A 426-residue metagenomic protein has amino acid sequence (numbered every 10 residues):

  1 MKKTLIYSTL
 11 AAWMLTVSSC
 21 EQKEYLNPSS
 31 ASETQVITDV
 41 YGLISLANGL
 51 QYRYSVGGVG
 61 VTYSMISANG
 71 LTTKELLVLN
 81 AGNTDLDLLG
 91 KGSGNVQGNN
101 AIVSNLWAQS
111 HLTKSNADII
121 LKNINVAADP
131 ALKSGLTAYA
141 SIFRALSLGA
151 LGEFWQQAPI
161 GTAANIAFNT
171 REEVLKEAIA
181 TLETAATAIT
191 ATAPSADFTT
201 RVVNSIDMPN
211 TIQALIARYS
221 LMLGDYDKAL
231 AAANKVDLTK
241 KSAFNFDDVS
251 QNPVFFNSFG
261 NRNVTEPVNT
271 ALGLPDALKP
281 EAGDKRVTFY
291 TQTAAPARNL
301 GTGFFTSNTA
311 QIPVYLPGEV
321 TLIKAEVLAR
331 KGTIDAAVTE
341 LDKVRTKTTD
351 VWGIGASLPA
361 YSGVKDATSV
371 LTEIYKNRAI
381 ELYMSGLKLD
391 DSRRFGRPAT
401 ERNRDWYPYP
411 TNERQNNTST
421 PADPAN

Functional and structural regions predicted by a protein language model:
M1-S18: Sec-dependent bacterial lipoprotein signal peptides
T4, C20-A68, A233, R397-N426: Membrane-proximal, proline-rich intrinsically disordered regions
E21-Q22, I179-I189, P209-N245: Aromatic-residue-lined binding/catalytic grooves and analogous aromatic/hydrophobic interfacial grooves in multimeric
I44, L50, N83-W155, N165-E172 (+6 more regions): Conserved, well-structured interaction surfaces
E75-V78, N83-G90, G224-T321, T348-Y361 (+5 more regions): Hydrophobic-face positions in mid-chain alpha helices that act as interaction patches
